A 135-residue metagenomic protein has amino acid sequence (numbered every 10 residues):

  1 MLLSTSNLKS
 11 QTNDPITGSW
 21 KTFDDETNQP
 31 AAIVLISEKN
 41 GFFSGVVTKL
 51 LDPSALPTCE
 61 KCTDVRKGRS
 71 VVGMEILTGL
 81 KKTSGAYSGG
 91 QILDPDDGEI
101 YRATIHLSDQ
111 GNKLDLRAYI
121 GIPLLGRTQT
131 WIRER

Functional and structural regions predicted by a protein language model:
L8-G18: N-terminal helix-cap/turn-to-beta initiation motif at the start of protein domains
S19, F42, G111-K113: Structural motif
T22-D96, I100-A103: Central antiparallel beta-sheet cores of small beta-barrel/beta-sandwich binding domains
G111-K113, Y119-R135: Edge beta-strand at a domain terminus
